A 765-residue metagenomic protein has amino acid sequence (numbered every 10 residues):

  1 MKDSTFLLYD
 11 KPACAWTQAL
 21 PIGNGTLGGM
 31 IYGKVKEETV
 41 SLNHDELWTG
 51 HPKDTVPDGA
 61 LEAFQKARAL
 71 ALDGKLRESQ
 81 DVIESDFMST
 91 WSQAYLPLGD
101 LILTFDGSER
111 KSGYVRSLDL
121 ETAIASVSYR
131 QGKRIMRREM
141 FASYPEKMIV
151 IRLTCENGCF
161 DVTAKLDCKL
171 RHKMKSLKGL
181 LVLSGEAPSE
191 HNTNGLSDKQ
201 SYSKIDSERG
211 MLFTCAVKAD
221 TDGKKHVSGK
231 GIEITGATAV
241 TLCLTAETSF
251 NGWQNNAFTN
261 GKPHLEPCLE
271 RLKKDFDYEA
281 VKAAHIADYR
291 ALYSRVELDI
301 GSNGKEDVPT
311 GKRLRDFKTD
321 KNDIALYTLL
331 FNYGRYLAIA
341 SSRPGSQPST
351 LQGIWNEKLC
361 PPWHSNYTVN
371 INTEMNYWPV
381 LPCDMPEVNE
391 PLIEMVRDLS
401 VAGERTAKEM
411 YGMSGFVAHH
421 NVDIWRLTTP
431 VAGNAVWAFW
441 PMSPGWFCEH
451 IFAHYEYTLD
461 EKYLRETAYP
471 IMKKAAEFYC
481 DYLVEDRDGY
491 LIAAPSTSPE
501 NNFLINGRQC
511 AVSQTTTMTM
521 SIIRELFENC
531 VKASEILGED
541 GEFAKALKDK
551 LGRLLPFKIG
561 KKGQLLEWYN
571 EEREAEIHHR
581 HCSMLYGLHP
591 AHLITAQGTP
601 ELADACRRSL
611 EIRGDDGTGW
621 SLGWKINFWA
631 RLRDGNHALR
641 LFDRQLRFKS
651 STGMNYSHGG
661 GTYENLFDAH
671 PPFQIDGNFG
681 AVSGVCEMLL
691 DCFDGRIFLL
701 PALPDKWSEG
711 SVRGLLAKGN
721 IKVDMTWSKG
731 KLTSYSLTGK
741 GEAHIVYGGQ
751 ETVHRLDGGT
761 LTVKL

Functional and structural regions predicted by a protein language model:
M1-A435, I451-Y455, K473-A476, Y490-L491 (+9 more regions): Aromatic-residue-lined binding/catalytic grooves and analogous aromatic/hydrophobic interfacial grooves in multimeric
S294, I339-S342, D481-V484, K532 (+1 more regions): Charged/polar positions within long, soluble alpha-helices
K321, W363-Y367, V380, V431-M442 (+6 more regions): Alpha-helix capping and helix-loop boundary segments enriched in small/acidic/polar residues
P348-N366, E485-E500, L666, L699-S711: Short, surface-exposed recognition loops and adjoining beta-strand edges that mediate ligand/DNA contacts, enriched
I371-L381, P441-F452, M518-E528, S583-H592 (+2 more regions): Well-ordered alpha-helical segments within folded domains of soluble proteins
A453-T458, Y463, T467-A468, A475-E485 (+3 more regions): Non-catalytic carbohydrate-binding regions of carbohydrate-active enzymes
K474-A533: Acidic/histidine-rich catalytic neighborhood
